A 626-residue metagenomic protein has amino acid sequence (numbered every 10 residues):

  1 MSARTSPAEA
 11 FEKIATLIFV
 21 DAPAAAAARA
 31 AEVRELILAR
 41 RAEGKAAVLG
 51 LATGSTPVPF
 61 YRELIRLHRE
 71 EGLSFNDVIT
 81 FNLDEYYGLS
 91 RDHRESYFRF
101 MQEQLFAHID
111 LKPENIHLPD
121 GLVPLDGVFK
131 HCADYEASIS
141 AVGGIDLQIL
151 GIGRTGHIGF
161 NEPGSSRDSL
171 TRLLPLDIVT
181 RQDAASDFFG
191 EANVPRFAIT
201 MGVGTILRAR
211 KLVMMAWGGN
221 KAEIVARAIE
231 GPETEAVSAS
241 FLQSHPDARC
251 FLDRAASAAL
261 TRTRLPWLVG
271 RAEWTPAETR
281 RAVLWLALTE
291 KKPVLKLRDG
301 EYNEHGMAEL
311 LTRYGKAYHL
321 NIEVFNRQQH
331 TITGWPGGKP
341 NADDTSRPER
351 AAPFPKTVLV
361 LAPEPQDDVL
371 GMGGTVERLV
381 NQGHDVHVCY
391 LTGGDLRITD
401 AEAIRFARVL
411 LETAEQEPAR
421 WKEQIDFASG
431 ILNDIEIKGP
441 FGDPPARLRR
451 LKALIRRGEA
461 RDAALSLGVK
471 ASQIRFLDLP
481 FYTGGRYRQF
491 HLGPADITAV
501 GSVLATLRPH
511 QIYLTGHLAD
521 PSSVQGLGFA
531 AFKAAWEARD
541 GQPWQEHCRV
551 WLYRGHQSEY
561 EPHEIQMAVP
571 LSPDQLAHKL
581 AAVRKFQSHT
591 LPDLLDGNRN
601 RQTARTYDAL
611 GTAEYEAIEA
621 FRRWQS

Functional and structural regions predicted by a protein language model:
M1-V48, R66, D343-P348, A352: N-terminal glycine-/serine-/threonine-rich phosphate-binding loop
S2-A3, V20-A25, L38, Y87-E95 (+1 more regions): Conserved phosphate- and dinucleotide-binding cores of soluble alpha/beta proteins, encompassing both enzyme active
R40-K45, S140-G144, V503-H510, T515: Glycine-rich phosphate-binding loop signature in dinucleotide/nucleotide-binding domains
V48, I79, D146-L147, K211 (+2 more regions): Structural motif
F60-R66, I158-T171, A519-E537: Short Gly/Thr/Asp-enriched flexible loops that form oxyanion-binding sites at enzyme active sites
D77-D84, R249-R254, H387-L391: Short internal beta-strands
E290-P365, V369-W544, L580-R584, N600-L610: Active-site beta-strand->loop->alpha-helix modules in alpha/beta enzyme cores, enriched in Gly/His/Asp(Glu)
S558-D608: A conserved mid-domain beta-alpha-beta active-site/ligand-binding segment of alpha/beta enzyme cores
